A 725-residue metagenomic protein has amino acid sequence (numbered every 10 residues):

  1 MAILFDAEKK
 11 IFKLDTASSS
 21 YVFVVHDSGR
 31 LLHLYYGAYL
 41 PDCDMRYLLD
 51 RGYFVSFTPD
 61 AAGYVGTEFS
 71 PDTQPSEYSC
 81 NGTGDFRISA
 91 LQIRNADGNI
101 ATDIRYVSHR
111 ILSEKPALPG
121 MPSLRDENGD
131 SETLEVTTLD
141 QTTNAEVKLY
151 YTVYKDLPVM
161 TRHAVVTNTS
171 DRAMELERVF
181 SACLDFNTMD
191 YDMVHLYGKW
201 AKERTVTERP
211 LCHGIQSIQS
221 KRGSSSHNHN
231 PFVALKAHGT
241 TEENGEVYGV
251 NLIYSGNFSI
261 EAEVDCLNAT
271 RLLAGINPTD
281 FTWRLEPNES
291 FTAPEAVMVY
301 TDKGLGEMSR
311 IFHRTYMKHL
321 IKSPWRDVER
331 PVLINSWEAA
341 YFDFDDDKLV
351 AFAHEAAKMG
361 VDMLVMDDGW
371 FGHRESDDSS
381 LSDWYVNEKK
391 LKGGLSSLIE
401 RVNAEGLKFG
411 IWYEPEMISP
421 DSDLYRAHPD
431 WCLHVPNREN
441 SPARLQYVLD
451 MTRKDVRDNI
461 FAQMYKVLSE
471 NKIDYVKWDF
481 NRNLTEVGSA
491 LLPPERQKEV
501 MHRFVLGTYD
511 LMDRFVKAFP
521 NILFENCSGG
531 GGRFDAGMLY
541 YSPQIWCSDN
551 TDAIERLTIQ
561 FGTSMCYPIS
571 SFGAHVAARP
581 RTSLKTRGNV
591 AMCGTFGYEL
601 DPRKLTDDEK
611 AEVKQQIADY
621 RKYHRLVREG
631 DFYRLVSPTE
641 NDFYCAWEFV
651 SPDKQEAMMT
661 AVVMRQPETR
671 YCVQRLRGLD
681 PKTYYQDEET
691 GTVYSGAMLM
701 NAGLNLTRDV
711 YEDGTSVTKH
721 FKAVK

Functional and structural regions predicted by a protein language model:
F5, K10-A17, Y21, L31-E263 (+2 more regions): Polysaccharide-binding surfaces and accessory modules of carbohydrate-active proteins
S18, A164, N288, I334 (+7 more regions): Conserved, mostly hydrophobic/aromatic
D72-P75, G82-R110, K115, G239-N257 (+6 more regions): Glycine-rich, aromatic-flanked loop segments that form ligand/cofactor-binding clefts across common enzyme folds
A101-Y106, W283-D302, S716-K722: Short Pro-Gly-centered flexible turn/kink motifs
V233, E242, P638-P681: Carbohydrate-binding surface patches
W325-A462, Y475: Aromatic-lined carbohydrate-binding/catalytic grooves of carbohydrate-active enzymes
S419-D458, H502-K604: Glycan-recognition surfaces
R665-K725: C-terminal beta-sandwich/jelly-roll accessory domains of carbohydrate-active enzymes
